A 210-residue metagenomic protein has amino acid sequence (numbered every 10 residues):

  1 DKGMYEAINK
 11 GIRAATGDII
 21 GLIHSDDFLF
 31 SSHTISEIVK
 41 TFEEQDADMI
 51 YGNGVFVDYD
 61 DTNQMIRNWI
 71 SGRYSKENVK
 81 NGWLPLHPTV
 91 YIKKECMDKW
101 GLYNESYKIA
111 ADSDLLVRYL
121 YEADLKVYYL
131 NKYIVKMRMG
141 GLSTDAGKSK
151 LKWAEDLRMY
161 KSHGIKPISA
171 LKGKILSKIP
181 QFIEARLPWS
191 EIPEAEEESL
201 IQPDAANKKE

Functional and structural regions predicted by a protein language model:
D1-A15: Glycine-rich, basic loop-to-helix element that forms the pyrophosphate-binding segment of sugar-nucleotide handling
Y5, F30, I35-S36, V57 (+3 more regions): Nucleotide phosphate-binding site architecture
I8, S31-E37, D61, A111 (+1 more regions): Acidic donor-diphosphate engagement hotspot in glycosyltransferases and nucleotidyltransferases that stabilizes
I20: Short aromatic/hydrophobic "clamp" motif used to bind/position activated sugar donors
S25-F28, N53: The conserved acidic donor/metal-binding loop of glycosyltransferases
S32-M65: Conserved donor NDP-sugar-binding/catalytic core segment of glycosyltransferases
G52, W69-E155, M159: Conserved nucleotide-sugar donor-binding catalytic segment
K161-E210: Membrane-proximal basic amphipathic "stem/tether" segments
